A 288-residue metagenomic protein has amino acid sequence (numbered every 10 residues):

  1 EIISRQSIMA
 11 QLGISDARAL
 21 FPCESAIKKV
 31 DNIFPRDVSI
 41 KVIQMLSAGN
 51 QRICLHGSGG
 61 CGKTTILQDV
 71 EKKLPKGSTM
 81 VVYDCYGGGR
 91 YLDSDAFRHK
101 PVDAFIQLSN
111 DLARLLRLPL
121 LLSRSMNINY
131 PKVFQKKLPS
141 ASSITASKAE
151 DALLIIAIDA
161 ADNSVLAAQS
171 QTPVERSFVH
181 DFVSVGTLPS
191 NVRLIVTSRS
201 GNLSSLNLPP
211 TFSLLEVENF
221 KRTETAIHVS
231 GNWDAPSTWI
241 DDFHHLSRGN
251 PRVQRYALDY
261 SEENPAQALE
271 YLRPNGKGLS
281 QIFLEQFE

Functional and structural regions predicted by a protein language model:
I2-R5, S200, P210-S213, D234-S280: Amphipathic alpha-helical "lid/sensor" segments that cap RecA-like P-loop NTPase cores
I3-Q44, L120-L121: Conserved adenine-nucleotide phosphate-binding loops and their immediately adjacent elements
I8-A10, I27-R36, G59, L269-E288: Winged-helix-like regulatory helical subdomains adjacent to P-loop NTPase cores
N50-Q68: Walker A/P-loop nucleotide-binding motif
I66-I155, A161-A167: Post-nucleotide-binding-loop coupling segment downstream of the phosphate-binding loop, primarily in RecA-like P-loop
Y86, D159-A160, V192, V196-G201 (+1 more regions): A short beta-strand-to-loop transition that corresponds to the Sensor-1 phosphate-sensing loop of AAA+ P-loop ATPases
A146-A149, L153-V196: Conserved Walker B catalytic segment
D181-W233: The catalytic "switch" region of P-loop NTPases
